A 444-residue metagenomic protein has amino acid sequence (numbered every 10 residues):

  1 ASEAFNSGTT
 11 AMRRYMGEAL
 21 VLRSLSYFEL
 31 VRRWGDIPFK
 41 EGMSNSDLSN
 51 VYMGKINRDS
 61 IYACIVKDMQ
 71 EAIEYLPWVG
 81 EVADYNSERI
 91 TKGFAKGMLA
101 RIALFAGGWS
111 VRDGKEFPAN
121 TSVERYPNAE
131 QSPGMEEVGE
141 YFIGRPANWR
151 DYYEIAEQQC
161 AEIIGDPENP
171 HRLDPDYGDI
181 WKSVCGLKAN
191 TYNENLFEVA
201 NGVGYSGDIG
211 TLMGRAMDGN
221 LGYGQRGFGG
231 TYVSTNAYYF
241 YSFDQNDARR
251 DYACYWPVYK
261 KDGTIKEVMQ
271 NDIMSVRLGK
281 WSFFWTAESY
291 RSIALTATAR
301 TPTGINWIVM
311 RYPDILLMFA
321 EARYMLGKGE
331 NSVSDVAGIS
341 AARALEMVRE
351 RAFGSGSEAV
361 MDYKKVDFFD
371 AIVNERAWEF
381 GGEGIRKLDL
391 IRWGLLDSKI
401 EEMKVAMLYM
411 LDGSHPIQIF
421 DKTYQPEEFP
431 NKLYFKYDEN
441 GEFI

Functional and structural regions predicted by a protein language model:
A1-W34, S49-Y85, W281-W307, I315-M318 (+2 more regions): Conserved, well-structured interaction surfaces
V31-P38, G80, I102-G114, M325-E330: Short coil/turn linking the two alpha-helices of tandem helical-hairpin repeats
D36-R58, W109-I155: Short coil/linker segments at helix-helix boundaries
I61, D68, K115, Y152 (+3 more regions): Alpha-helical solenoid repeat scaffolds, predominantly canonical TPR units
C64-V66, S87, V123-E140, G144-N148 (+7 more regions): Long, intrinsically disordered, low-complexity segments
F105-G107, I143-F243: Polar, glycine-rich mid-to-C-terminal structural blocks that act as macromolecule-binding/assembly scaffolds
Y241-Y312: Flexible, polar/acidic helix-loop-strand segments at domain edges
